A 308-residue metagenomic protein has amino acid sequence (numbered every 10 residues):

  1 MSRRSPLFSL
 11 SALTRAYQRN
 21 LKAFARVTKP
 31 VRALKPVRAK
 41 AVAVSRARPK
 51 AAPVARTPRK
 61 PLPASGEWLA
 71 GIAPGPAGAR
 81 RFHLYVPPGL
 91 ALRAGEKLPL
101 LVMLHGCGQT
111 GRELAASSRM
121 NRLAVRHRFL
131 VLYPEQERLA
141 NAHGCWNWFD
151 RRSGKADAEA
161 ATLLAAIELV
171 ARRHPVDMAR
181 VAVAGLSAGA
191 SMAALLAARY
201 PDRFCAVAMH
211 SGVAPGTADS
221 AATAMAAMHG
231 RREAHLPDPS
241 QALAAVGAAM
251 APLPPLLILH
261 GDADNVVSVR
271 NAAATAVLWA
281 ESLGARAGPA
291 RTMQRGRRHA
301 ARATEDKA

Functional and structural regions predicted by a protein language model:
M1-L100, R112-S118, A184-A188, M192 (+3 more regions): A domain-start/cap signature at the N-terminus of enzymes
L90-L98, M103-A142, T217: Short substrate-entry loop that stabilizes the transition state in hydrolases
E135-A158: Cap/lid segment of the alpha/beta-hydrolase catalytic domain
R152-H174, L195: Alpha/beta-hydrolase active-site loop
P175-S187: Alpha/beta-hydrolase fold nucleophile elbow
V183-G185, H210, L259: Short beta-strand immediately N-terminal to the catalytic nucleophile in serine-hydrolase-like folds
S191-D238, P254, V267-A274: Hydrolase active-site cap/lid region
I258-H260, D264: Short beta-strand/loop motif that positions the catalytic acidic residue of the alpha/beta-hydrolase fold
